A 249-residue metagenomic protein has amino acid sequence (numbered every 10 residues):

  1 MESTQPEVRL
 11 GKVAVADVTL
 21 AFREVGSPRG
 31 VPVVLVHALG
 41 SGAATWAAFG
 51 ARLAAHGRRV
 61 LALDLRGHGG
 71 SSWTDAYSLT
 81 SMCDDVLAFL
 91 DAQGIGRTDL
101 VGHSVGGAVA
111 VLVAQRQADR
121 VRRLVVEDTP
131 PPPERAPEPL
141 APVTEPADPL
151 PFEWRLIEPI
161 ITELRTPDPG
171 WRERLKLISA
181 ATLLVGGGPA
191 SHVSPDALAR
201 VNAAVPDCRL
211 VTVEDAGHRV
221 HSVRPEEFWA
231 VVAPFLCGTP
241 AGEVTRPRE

Functional and structural regions predicted by a protein language model:
E2-T19: N-terminal cap/lid segment of alpha/beta-hydrolase-fold proteins
A21-G70: Conserved HGGG/HGGXW glycine-rich cap/lid loop of the alpha/beta-hydrolase fold
T45-A47, S71-A76, A136-P137, P195-D196: Conserved catalytic-core motifs of eukaryotic protein kinase domains, centered on the activation segment
C83-T98: Conserved acidic catalytic loop of the alpha/beta-hydrolase fold
G96-P133: Conserved hydrolase catalytic core segment
E127-L177: Helical cap/lid subdomains and adjacent loops of hydrolase enzymes that gate the active-site channel and determine
E163-A204, R209-T212, H221, P225: Conserved serine/cysteine hydrolase catalytic core
C208-R209, E214-E249: Catalytic active-site module of serine/aspartate enzymes centered on a nucleophile-bearing elbow/loop
